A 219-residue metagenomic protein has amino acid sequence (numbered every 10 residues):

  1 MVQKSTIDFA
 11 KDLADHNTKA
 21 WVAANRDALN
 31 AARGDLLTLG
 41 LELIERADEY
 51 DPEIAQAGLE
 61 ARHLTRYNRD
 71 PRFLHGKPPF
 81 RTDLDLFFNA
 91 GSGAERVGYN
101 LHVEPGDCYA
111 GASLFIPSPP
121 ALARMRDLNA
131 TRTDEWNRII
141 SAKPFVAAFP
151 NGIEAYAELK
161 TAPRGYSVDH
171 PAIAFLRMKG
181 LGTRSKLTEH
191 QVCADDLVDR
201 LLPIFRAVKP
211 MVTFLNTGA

Functional and structural regions predicted by a protein language model:
V2-D15, K19, L36-I44, S141-A142 (+1 more regions): Long, solvent-exposed, polar/charged low-complexity segments
V22: Phosphate-proximal small/polar/acidic motifs at interfaces that engage nucleotide phosphates, polyphosphates
N25-A32, L114, M125-N129, C193 (+1 more regions): Short histidine-centered catalytic/ligand-binding loop motif
N30-G76: Gly/Pro-rich turn-and-neighbor structural signature
A55-Q56, T82, R177: Alpha-helical scaffold domains
E60-N89, G98, R138-Y156: Soluble extramembrane domains of integral membrane proteins
D70-T131: Aromatic- and glycine-enriched beta-alpha-beta binding-site module
E104-T161, G165: Compact, glycine/acidic-enriched structural inserts
